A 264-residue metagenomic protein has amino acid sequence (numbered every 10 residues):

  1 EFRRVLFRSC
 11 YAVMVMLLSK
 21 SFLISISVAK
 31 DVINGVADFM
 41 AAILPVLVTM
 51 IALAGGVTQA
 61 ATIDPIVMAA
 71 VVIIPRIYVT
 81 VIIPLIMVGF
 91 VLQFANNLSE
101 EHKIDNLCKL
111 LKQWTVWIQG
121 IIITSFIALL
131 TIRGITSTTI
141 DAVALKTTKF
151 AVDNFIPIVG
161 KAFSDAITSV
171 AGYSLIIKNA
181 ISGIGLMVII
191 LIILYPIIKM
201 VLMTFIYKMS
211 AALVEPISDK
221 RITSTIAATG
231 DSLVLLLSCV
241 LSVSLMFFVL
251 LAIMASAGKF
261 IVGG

Functional and structural regions predicted by a protein language model:
E1-L6: Short, small-residue-biased leader/transition segments that mark boundaries at the very start of proteins
C10-K20, I24-G264: Pore-lining transmembrane helices
